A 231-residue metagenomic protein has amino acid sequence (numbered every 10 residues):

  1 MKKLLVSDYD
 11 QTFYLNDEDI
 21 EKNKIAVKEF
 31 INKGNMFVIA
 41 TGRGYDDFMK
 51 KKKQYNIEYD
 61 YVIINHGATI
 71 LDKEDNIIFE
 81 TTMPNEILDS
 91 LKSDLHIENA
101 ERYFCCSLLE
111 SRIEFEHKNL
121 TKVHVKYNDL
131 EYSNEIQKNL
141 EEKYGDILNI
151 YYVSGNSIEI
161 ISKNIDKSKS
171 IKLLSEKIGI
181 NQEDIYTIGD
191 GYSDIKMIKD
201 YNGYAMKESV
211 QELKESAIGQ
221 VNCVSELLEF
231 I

Functional and structural regions predicted by a protein language model:
M1-S7, K22, E176-I180: Non-catalytic pre-domain segments flanking phosphatase-related domains
K2-D19, I39, I198: Asp-based phosphoryl-transfer active-site loop
Y9-Q11, R43, D190-G191: Active-site metal-binding loops of divalent metal-dependent hydrolases
F13, F37, R102-Y103, G203 (+1 more regions): Hydrophobic beta-strand scaffold residues
I20-R112: Active-site phosphate-binding/coordination module
G34-V38, E58-D60, Q182-I185, K199-G203: Short active-site oxyanion
E98-D200, E208, E215: Conserved acidic, metal-coordinating active-site core of Asp-based, Mg2+-dependent phosphoryl-transfer enzymes
I218-E226: Short acidic-hydrophobic, aromatic-tinged amphipathic segments that line or gate anion-handling sites
